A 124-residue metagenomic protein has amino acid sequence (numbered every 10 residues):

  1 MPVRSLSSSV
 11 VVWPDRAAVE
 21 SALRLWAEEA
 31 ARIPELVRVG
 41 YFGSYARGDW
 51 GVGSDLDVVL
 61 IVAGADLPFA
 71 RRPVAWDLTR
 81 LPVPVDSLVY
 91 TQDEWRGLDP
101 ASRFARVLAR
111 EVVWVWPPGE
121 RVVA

Functional and structural regions predicted by a protein language model:
M1-R38, R47-V52, V62-A124: Catalytic core of pol beta-like nucleotidyltransferases
S54-L56: Short, conserved active-site loops that position catalytic residues or coordinate cofactors/metal ions across diverse
V58-L60: Short beta-strand->loop micro-motif that forms the acidic, two-metal-ion catalytic signature in nucleotide-processing
